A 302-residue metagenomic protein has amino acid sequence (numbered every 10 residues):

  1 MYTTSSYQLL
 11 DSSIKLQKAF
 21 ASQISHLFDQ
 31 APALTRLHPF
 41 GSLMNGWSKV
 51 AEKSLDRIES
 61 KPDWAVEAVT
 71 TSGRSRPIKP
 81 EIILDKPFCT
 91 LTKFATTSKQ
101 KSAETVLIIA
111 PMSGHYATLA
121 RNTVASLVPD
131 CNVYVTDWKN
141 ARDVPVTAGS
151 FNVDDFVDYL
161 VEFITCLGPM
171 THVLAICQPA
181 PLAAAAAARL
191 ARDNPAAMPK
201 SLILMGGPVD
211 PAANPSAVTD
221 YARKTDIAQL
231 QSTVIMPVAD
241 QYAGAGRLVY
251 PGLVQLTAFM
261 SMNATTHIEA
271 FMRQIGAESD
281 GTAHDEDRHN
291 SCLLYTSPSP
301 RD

Functional and structural regions predicted by a protein language model:
M1-K99, A103, V144-P145: N-terminal low-complexity, Ser/Thr- and acidic-residue-enriched intrinsically disordered segments
M1-L43, W47, P169, A186-L294: Alpha/beta-hydrolase-fold enzymes
I82, K86-F88, F94-R142: Short, surface-exposed "cap/lid" segments of acyl-processing enzymes
I108-I109, L174, M205: Short hydrophobic segments within beta-strands
T147-D154: Alpha-helix capping and helix-loop boundary segments enriched in small/acidic/polar residues
V157-T171: Conserved acidic catalytic loop of the alpha/beta-hydrolase fold
A175, P179-A180: Gly/Ala-rich beta-loop-alpha elbow adjacent to hydrolase catalytic centers
Y295-D302: Conserved small/polar residues in nucleotide/adenosyl-binding loops
